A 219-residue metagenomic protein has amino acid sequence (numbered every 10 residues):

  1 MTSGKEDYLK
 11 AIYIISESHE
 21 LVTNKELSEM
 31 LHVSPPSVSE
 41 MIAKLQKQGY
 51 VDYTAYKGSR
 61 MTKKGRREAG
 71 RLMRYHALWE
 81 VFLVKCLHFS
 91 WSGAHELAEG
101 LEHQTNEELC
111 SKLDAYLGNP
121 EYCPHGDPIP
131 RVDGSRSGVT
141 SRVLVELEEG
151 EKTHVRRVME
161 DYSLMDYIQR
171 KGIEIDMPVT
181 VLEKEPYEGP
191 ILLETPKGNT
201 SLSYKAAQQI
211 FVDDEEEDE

Functional and structural regions predicted by a protein language model:
S18-E26: Short acidic, hydrophobic short linear motifs in intrinsically disordered regions
P36, S92: Key DNA-contact positions within bacterial/archaeal DNA-binding proteins
I42-A43: Short, hydrophobic-biased segments on the C-terminal half of alpha helices that form "recognition helices"
Q46-T54: A short, conserved structural fragment
K57-H76: Basic, amphipathic "hinge/linker" alpha-helix immediately C-terminal to the N-terminal HTH DNA-binding motif
E102-F211: Mid-protein regulatory/catalytic core that forms ligand/cofactor-binding pockets and protein-protein interaction
